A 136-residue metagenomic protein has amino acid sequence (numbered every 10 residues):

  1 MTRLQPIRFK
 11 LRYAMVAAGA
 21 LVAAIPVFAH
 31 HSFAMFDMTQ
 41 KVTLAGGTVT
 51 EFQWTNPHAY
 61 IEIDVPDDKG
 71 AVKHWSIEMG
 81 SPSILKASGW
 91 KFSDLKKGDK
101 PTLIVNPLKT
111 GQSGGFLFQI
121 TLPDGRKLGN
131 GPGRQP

Functional and structural regions predicted by a protein language model:
T2-A17: Bacterial N-terminal signal peptides that target proteins for export
F28-V42: Short boundary/loop segments of OB/S1/cold-shock single-stranded nucleic-acid-binding domains
G46-V49: Conserved hydrophobic positions within beta-strands
T55-V65: Short aromatic-glycine-enriched beta-strand elements
M79-A87: Short, structured beta-strand/loop micro-motifs enriched in basic residues and often containing a Trp
A87-T102: Short nucleic-acid-contacting surface segments enriched for D/E, G, S/T with interspersed K/R
L108-P132: OB-fold/S1-family single-stranded nucleic acid-binding modules
